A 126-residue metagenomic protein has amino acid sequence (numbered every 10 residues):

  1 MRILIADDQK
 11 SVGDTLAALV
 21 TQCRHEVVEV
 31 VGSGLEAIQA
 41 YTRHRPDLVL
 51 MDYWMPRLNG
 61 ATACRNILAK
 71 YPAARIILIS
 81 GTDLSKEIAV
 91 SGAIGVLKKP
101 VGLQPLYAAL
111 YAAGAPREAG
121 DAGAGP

Functional and structural regions predicted by a protein language model:
D7, D52: Active-site residues of response regulator receiver
K10-E29: Two-component/phosphorelay signaling modules centered on CheY-like receiver
V30, P56-R57: The feature encodes the CheY-like receiver
S33-E36, N59-T62: Acidic catalytic/metal-coordinating carboxylates
T42-H44, I67-A74, S91: Conserved phosphotransfer cores of two-component systems
H44-L50: Active-site beta3 strand of CheY-like receiver
V101-G114: C-terminal output helix
